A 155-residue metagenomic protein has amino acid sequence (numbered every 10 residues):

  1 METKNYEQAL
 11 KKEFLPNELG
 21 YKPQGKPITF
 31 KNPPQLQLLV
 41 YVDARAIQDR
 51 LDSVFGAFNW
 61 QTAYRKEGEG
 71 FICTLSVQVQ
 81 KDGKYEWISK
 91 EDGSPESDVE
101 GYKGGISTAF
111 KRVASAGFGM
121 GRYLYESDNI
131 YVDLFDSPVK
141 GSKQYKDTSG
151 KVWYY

Functional and structural regions predicted by a protein language model:
M1-L36: N-terminal, Lys/Arg- and Ser/Thr-rich interaction peptides
Q37, V42-Y155: Positively charged, aromatic-enriched nucleic acid-contacting surfaces
